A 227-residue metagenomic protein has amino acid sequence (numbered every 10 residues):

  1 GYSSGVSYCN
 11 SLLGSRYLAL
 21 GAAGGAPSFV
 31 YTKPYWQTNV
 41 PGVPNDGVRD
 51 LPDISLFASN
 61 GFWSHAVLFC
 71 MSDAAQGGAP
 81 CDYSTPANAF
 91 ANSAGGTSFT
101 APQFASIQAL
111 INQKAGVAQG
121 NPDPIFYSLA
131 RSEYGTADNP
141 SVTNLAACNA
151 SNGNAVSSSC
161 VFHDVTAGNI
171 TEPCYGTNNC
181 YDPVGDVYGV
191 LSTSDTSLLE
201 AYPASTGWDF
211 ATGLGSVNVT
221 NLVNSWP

Functional and structural regions predicted by a protein language model:
G1-P227: Extracellular protease catalytic domains of secreted zymogens
